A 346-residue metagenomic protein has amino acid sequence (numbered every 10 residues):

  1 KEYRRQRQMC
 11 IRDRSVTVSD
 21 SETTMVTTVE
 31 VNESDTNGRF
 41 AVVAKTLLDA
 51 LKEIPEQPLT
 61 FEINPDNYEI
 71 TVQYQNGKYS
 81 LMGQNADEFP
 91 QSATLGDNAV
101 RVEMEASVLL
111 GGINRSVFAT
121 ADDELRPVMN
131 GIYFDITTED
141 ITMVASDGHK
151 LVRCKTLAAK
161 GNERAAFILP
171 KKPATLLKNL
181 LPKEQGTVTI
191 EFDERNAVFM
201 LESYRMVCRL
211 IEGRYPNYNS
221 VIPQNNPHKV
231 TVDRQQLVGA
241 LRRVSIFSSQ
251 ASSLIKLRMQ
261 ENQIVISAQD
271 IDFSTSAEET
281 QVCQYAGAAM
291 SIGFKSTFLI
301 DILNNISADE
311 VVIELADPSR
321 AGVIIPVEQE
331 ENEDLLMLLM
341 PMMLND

Functional and structural regions predicted by a protein language model:
R4-Q8, R12-D346: Structural preference for solvent-exposed beta-strand-turn elements and adjacent flexible terminal/loop segments within
